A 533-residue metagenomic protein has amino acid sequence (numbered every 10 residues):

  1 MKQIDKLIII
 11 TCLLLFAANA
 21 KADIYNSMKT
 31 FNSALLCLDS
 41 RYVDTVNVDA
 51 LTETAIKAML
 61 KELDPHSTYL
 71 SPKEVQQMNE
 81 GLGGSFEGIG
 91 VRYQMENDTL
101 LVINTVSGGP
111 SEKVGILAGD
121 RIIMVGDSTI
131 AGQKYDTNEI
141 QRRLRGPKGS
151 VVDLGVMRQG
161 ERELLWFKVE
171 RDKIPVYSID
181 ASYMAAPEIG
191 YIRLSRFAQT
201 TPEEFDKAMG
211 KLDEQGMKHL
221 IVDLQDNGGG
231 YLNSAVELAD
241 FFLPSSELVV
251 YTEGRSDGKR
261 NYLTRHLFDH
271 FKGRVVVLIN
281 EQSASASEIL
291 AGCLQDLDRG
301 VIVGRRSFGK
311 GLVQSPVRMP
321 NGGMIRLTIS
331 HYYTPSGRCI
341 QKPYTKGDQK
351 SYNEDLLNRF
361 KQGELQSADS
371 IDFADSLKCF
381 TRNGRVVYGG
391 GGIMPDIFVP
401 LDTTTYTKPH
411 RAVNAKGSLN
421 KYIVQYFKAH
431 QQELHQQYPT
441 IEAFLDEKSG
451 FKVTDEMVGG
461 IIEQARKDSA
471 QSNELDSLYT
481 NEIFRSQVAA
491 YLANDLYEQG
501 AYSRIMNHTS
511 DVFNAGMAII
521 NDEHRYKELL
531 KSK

Functional and structural regions predicted by a protein language model:
M1-S27: Bacterial Sec-dependent N-terminal signal peptides
A18-S27, F31-V48, S71, L101-N104 (+4 more regions): Cleft-lining beta-strand/loop regions that shape enzyme active-site pockets
Y25, Y42-I103, G149-A181, N507-M517 (+1 more regions): Extended, small/polar residue-biased N-terminal targeting/export presequences and adjacent propeptide/linker tracts
G119-R121: Structural motif
V125-G126, M157, P343, G390: Residue-level recognition of conserved beta-strand edge/terminus positions
A286, D298, R305, G309-L377: Polar, glycine-rich mid-to-C-terminal structural blocks that act as macromolecule-binding/assembly scaffolds
C339-I340, Y344-K533: Conserved functional hotspot residues or short segments at active or partner-binding sites across diverse domains
